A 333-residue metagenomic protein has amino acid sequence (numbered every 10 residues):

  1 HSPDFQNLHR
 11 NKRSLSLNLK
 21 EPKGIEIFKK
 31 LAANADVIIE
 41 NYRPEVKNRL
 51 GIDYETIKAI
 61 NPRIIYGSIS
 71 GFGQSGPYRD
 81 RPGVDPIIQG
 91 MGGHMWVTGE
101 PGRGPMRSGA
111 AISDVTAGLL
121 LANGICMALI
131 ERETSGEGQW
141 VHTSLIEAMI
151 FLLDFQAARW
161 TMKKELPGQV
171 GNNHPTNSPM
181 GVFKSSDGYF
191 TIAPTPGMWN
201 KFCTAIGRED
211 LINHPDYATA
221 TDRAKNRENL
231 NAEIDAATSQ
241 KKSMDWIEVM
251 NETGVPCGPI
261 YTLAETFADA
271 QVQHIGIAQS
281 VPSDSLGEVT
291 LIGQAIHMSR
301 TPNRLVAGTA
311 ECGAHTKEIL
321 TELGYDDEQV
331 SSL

Functional and structural regions predicted by a protein language model:
H1-T134, E311, K317-L333: N-terminal helix-loop segment corresponding to the beta1-alpha1 unit of nucleotide/adenylate-binding folds
F5, V170-P175, M180-V182, K225 (+2 more regions): Short Gly/Pro-enriched turn/cap motifs at secondary-structure boundaries
F72-G73, L145-I150, D187-G188, T195-M198 (+1 more regions): Glycine-rich beta-alpha junction loops
Q74, G102-I112, E133-M149, G168-P175 (+2 more regions): Conserved Rossmann-fold dehydrogenase catalytic segment
G118-G138, F151-M162, C203-D210: Oxidoreductase and adenylate-handling cofactor-binding alpha/beta cores
S178-T253, C257: Aromatic-enriched alpha-helical interface/lid elements that frame and gate functional surfaces
N251-I275: Conserved PLP cofactor-binding pocket of PLP-dependent enzymes
P282, L286-S331: Flexible, small-/acidic-enriched active-site or ligand-binding loops
